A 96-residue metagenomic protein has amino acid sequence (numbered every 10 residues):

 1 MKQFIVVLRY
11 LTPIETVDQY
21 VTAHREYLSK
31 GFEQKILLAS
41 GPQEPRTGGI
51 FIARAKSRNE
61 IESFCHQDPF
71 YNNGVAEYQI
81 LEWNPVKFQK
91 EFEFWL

Functional and structural regions predicted by a protein language model:
M1-L96: Conserved, structured core segments of small domains
